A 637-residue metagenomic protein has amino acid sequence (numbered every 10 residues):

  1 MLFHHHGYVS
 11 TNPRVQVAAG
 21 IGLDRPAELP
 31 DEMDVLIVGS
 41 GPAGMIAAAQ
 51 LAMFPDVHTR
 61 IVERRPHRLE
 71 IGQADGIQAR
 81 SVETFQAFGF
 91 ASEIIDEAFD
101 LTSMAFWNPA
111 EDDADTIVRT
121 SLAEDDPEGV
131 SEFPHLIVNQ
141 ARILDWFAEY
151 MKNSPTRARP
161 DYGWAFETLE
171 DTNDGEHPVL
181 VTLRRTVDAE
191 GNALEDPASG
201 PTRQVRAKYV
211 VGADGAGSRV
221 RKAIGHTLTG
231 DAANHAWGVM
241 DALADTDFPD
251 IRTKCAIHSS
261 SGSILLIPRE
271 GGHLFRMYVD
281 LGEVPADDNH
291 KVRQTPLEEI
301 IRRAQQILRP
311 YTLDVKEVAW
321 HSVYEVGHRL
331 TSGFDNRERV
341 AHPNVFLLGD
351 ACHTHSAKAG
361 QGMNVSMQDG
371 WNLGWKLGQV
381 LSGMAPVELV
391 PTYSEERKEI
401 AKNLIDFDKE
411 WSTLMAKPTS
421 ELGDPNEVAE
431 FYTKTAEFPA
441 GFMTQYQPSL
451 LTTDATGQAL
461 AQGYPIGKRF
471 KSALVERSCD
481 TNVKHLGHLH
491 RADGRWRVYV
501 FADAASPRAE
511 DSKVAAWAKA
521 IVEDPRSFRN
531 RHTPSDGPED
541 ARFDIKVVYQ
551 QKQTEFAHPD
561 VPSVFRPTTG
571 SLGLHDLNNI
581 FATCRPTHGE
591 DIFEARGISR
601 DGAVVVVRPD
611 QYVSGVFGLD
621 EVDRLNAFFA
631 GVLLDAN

Functional and structural regions predicted by a protein language model:
M1-L36, Q50-V57, D113, H177 (+1 more regions): Extreme N-terminal leader/targeting segments of oxidoreductases
D31-M33, P197-Y209, A341: Core beta-strand elements of the Rossmann-like FAD/NAD(P) dinucleotide-binding domain in flavoenzyme oxidoreductases
L36-V38, N139, V205-G215: Short hydrophobic core segments
G39-A49, F147, G212, V318 (+6 more regions): Conserved mid-domain beta->alpha element of the FAD-binding
Q50-D75: Glycine-rich FAD pyrophosphate-binding loop
E70-R157, D161, E170-D174, H258 (+2 more regions): Active-site-adjacent segment of FAD-dependent monooxygenases/related oxidoreductases
E149, E195-D196, Y209-V326: Conserved FAD-binding catalytic core of PHBH/FMO-like flavoproteins
Y162-L180, R184-G191: A conserved short coil-to-beta-strand element within the FAD-binding core of flavoproteins
